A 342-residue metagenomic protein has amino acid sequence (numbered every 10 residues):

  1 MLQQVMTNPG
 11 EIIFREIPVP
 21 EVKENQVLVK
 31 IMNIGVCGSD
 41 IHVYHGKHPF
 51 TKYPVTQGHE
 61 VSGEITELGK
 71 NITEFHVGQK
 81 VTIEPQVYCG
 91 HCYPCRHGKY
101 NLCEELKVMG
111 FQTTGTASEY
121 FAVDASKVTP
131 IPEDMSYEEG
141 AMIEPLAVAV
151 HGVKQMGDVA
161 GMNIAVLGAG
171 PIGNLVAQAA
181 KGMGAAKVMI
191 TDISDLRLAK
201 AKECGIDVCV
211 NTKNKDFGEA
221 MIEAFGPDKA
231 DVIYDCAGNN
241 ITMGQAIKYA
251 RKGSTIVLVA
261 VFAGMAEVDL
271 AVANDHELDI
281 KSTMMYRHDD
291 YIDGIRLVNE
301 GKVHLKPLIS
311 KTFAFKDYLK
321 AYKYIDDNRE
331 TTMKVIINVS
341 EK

Functional and structural regions predicted by a protein language model:
Q3, G244-K248, H288-K342: C-terminal hydrophobic helical "lid"/dimerization subdomain of Rossmann-like NAD(P)H-dependent oxidoreductases
Q3-E21, G38-E67, T82-I83, Y100-T114: N-terminal glycine-rich cofactor-binding segment
P20-I34, K47-Y93, K127, P132-D134: Glycine-rich beta-strand-centered segment in the early N-terminal region that forms part of a ligand/cofactor-binding
K47, I193-S194, F262, Y286: Residues in the short beta-alpha loop(s) of Rossmann-like NAD(P)-binding domains
C89-L167: NAD(P)H dinucleotide-binding glycine-rich loop of Rossmann-like/cofactor-binding domains, especially the beta1-alpha1
M135-N214: Mid-domain Rossmann-like dinucleotide-binding core that forms the NAD(H)/NADP(H) cofactor-binding site
M156-A160, A199, C204-D279, L319: Glycine-rich cofactor phosphate-binding loops and adjacent beta1-alpha1 units of small-molecule cofactor enzyme domains
